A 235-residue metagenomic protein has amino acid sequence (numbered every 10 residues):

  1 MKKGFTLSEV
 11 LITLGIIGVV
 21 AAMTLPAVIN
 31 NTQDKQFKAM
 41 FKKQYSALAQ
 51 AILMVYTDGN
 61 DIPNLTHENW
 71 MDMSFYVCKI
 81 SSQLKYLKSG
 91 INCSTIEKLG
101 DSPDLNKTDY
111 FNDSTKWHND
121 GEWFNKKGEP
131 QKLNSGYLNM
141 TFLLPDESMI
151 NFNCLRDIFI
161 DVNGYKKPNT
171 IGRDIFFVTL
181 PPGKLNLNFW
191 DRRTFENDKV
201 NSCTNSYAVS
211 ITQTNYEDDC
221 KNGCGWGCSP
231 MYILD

Functional and structural regions predicted by a protein language model:
K2-Q33: N-terminal single-pass transmembrane signal-anchor helix
T6, Q36, D58-N60: Short, Lys/Arg-rich amphipathic alpha-helical interaction segments that bind nucleic acids or acidic protein surfaces
L25-L48, I52: Aliphatic-rich helix starts adjacent to a transmembrane/signal segment
A49-E68: Alpha-helix exit/C-cap motif
N69-D235: Intrinsically disordered, low-complexity regions enriched in Pro/Ser/Thr/Gly and acidic residues
